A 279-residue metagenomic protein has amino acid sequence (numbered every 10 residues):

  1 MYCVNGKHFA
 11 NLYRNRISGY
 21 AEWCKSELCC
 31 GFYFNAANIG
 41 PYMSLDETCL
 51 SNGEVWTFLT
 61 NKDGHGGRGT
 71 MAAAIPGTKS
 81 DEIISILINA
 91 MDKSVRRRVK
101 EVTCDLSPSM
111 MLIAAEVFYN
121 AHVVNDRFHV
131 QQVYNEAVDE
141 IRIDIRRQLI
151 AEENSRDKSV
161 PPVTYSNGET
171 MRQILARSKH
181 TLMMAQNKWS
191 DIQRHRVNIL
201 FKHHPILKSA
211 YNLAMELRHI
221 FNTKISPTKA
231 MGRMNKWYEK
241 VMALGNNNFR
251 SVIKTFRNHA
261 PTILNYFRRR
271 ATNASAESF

Functional and structural regions predicted by a protein language model:
M1-R14: Short, basic interhelical loop/turn and adjoining N-cap of the next helix at nucleic-acid- or acidic-partner-contacting
N11-E101, P108-I113, N120, E140: RNase H-like nuclease fold core
S18-E27, S107, R250-I263: Short, motif-level signal for alpha-helix interfacial/capping segments enriched in acidic residues and aromatics/proline
M43-T48, K100-D105, D126-H129, F256 (+1 more regions): Short, conserved catalytic/metal-binding motifs centered on acidic residues
S94, F221-N222, Y238-N248, N265-T272: Short, solvent-exposed helix-loop connector elements
D105, A114-K158, E277: Conserved beta-strand -> loop -> alpha-helix junction used to position metal-binding or nucleic-acid-contacting
V123-N125, R250-F279: Amphipathic alpha-helical/coiled-coil segments positioned at domain termini
T164-G245: Helix-loop elements that line ligand-binding/catalytic pockets
